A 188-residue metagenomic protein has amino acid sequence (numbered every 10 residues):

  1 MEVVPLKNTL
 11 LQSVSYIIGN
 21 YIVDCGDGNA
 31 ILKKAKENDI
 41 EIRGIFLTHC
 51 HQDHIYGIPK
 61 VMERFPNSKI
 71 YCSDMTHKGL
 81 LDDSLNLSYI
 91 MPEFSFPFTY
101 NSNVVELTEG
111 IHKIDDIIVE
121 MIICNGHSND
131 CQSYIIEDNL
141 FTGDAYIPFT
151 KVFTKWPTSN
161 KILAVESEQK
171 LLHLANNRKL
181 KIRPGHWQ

Functional and structural regions predicted by a protein language model:
M1, I40, S68, I117-V119 (+1 more regions): A structural micro-motif
M1-N38, Q132-G143, P148: Conserved beta-strand hairpin/beta-sheet module of binuclear metal-dependent hydrolase folds, prominently
L6, I18, E109-D115: Short acidic-hydrophobic surface loop/beta-edge motif
L6-K7, S102-V104, I122-N125: Short Gly/Pro-enriched turn/cap motifs at secondary-structure boundaries
Q12, N29-A30, C50-I55, K78-G79 (+3 more regions): Active-site environment of divalent metal-dependent phosphoester hydrolases
Y16, L81-S84, F153: Short, well-ordered secondary-structure micro-motifs
I22, I118-Q188: Metallo-beta-lactamase
D27, L32, K36-I111: Active-site HxH/HxHxD metal-binding segment of metal-dependent hydrolases
